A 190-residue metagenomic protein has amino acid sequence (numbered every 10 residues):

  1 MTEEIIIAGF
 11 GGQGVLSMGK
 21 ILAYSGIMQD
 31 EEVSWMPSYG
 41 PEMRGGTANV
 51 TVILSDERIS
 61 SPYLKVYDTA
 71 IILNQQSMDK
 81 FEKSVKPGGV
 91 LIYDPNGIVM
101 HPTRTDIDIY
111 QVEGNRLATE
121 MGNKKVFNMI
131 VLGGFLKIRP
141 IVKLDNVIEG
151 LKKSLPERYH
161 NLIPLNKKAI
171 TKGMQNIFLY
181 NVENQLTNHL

Functional and structural regions predicted by a protein language model:
M1-L190: Active-site cofactor/cluster-binding pocket
